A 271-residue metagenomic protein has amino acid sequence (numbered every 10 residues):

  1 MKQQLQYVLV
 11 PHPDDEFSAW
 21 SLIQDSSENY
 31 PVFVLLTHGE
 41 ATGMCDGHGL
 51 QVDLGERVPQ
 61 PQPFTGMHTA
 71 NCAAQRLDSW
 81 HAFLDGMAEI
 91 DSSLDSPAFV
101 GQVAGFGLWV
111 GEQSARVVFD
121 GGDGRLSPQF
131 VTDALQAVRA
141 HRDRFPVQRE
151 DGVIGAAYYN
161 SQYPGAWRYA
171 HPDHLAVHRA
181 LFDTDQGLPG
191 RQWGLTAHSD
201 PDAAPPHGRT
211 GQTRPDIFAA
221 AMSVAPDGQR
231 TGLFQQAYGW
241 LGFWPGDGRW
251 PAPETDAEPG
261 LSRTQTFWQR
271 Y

Functional and structural regions predicted by a protein language model:
M1-Q148, F182-G187, D216-G228, W240: Active-site rim/loop-helix segments in enzyme catalytic domains that contact anionic ligands
H12, H171-H174, P245: Histidine-centered active-site/metal-ligand motif
F17-S21, G43-G47, P164-F182, A204-G208: A short acidic (Asp/Glu
V34, G152-Y158, W193-A197: Short, conserved beta-strand edge motifs with alternating hydrophobic and charged residues
R142-T184: Active-site adenylate/phosphate-handling loop in enzymes that bind or generate adenylated species
F182-T210: Short, flexible loop segments at boundaries between secondary-structure elements
D200-D256: A conserved mid-domain beta-alpha-beta active-site/ligand-binding segment of alpha/beta enzyme cores
G248-Y271: C-terminal accessory extensions appended to soluble enzyme cores
